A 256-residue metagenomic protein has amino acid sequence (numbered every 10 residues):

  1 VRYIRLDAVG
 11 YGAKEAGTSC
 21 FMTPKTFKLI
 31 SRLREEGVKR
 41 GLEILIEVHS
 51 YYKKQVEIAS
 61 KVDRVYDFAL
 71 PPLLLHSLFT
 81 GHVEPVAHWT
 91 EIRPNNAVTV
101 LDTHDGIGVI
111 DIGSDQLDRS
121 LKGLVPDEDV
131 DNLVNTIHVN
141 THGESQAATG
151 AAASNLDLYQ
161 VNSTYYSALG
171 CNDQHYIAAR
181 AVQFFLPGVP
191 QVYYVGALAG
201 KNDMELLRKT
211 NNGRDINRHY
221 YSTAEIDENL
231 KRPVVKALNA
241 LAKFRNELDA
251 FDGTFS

Functional and structural regions predicted by a protein language model:
V1-S256: Active-site and adjacent substrate-binding regions of carbohydrate-active enzymes
